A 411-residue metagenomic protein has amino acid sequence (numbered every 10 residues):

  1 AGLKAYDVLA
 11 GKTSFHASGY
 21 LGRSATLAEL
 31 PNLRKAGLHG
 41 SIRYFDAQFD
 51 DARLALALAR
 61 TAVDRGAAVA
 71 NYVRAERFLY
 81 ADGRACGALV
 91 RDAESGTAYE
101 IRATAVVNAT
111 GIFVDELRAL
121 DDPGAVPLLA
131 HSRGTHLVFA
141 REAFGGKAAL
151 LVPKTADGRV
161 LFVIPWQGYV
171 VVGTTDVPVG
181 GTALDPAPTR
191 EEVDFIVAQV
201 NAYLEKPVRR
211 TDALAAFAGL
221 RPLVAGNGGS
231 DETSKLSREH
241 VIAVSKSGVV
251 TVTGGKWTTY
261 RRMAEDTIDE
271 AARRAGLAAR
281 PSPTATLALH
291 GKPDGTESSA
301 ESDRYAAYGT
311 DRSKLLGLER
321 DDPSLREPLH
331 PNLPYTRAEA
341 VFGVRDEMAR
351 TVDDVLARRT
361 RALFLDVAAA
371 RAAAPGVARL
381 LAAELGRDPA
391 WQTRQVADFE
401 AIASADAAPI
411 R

Functional and structural regions predicted by a protein language model:
A1-A36, I42-A52, D64-R65, Y80 (+6 more regions): C-terminal accessory subdomains/tails of enzymes that are appended
Y44, A88-D92: Short beta-strand segments that buttress and anchor functional surface loops
L58: Aromatic/hydrophobic pocket-lining residues that form π-stacking "cages" and hydrophobic walls in ligand
A62, E116-L137: Glycine-rich beta-alpha-beta "Rossmann" dinucleotide-binding loop(s) and their flanking helix/strand
N71-C86: A conserved short coil-to-beta-strand element within the FAD-binding core of flavoproteins
R77, R102, V160-F162, V241: Short, surface-exposed charged micro-motifs
R84-A88, K147-A148: Short, hydrophobic/aromatic-rich segments at coil-to-beta transitions
E94-A105: Core beta-strand elements of the Rossmann-like FAD/NAD(P) dinucleotide-binding domain in flavoenzyme oxidoreductases
